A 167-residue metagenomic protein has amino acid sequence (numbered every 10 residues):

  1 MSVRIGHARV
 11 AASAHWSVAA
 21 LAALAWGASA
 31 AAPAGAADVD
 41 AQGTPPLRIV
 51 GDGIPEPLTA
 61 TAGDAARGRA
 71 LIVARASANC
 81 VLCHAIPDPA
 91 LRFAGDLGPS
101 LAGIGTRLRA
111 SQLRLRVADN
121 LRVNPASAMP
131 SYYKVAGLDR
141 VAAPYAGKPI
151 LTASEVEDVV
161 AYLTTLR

Functional and structural regions predicted by a protein language model:
M1-S13: N-terminal secretory signal peptides that target proteins for export/translocation
W16-S29: Bacterial N-terminal signal peptides
A30-A41: Boundary at the C-terminal end of the N-terminal hydrophobic targeting segment
A41-R75: Electrostatic cytochrome c docking/interface patches
A66-V81, R92-G95, A146-S154: Sequence context surrounding c-type heme c attachment/ligation sites in exported
G68, S77-P87, L113, M129 (+2 more regions): The canonical Cys-X-X-Cys-His
V73, A85-D119, A128-A142: Gly/Gly-Pro-rich "capping" loops immediately C-terminal to redox-active cysteine motifs in periplasmic/lumenal
R122-P125, Y132-R167: C-terminal capping alpha-helices of c-type cytochrome domains
